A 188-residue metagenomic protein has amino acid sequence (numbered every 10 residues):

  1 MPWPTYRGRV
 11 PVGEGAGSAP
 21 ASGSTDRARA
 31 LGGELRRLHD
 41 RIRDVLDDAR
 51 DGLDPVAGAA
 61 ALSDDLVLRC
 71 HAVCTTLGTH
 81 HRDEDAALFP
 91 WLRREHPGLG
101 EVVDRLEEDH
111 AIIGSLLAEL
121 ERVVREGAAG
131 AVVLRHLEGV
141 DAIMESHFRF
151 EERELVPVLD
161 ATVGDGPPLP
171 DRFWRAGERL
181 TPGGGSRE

Functional and structural regions predicted by a protein language model:
M1-E188: Small-residue-biased structural context
